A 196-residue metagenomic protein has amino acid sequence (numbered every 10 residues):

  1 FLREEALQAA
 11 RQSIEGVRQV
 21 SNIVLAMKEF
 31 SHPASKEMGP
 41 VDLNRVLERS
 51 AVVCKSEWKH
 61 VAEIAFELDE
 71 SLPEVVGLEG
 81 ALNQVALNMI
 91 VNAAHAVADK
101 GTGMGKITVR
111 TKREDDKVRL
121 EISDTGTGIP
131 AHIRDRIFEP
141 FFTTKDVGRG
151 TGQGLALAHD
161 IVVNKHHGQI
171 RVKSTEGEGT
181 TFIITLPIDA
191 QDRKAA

Functional and structural regions predicted by a protein language model:
F1-A196: Core catalytic ATP-binding domain of two-component histidine kinases
